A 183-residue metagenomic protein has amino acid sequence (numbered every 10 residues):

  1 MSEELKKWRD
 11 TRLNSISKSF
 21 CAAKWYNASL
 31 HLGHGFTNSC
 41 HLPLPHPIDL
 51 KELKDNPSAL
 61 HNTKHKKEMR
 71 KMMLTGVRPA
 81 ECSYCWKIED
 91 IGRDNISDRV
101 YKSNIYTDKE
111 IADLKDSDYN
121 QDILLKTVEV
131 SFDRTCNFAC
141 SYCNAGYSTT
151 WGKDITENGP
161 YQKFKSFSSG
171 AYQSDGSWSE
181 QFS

Functional and structural regions predicted by a protein language model:
S2-Y106, E110, L124-T127: Accessory C-terminal segments flanking Radical SAM cores
S39-H46, Y84, E89-G92, I123 (+1 more regions): Canonical Radical SAM [4Fe-4S] cluster-binding loop centered on the CxxxCxxC motif and its immediate flanking residues
A59-L60, Y101-D118, E157-F182: Short microdomains enriched in Cys/His and/or Lys/Arg
